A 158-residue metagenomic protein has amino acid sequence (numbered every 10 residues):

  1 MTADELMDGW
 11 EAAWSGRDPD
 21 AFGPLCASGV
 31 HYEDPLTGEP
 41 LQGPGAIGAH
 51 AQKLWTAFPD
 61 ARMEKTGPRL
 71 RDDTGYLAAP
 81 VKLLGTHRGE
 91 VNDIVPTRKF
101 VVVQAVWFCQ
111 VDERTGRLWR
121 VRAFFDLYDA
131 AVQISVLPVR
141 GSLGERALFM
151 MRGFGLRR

Functional and structural regions predicted by a protein language model:
M1-R158: C-terminal and inter-domain tail/linker signature
